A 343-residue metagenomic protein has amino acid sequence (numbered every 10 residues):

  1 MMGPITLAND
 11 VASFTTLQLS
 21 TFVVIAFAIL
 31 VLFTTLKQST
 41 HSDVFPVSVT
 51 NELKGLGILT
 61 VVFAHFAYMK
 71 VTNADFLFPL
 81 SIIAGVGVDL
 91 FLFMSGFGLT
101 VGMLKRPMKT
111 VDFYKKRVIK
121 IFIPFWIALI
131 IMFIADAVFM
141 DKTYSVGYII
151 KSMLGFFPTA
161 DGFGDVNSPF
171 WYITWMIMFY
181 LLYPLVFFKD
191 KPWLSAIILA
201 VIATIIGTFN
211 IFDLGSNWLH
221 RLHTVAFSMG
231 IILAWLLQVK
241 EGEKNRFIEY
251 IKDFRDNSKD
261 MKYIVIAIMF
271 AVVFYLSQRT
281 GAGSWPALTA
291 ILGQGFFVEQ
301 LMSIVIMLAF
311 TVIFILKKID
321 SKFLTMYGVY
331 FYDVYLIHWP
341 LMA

Functional and structural regions predicted by a protein language model:
M1-T204, Y330: Membrane-cytosol interface segments of multi-pass membrane proteins, especially ER/Golgi lipid-handling enzymes
I5-V23, T50, T60, K151-V166 (+1 more regions): Aromatic-enriched alpha-helical transmembrane segments of multi-pass intramembrane proteins
S13-F27, G85, F93, A128 (+2 more regions): Alpha-helical transmembrane segments of multi-pass integral membrane proteins
I29-H41, L99-P107, L185-D190, T208-F209 (+3 more regions): Structural signal for the C-terminal ends of transmembrane alpha-helices and the immediately following loop
D43-F63, P79, I83, F113-F122 (+4 more regions): Functional transmembrane helices that form membrane-embedded active or gating regions
V71, I127, Q238-G242, L336: A generic secondary-structure boundary signal that marks alpha-helix termini
M132, D136, A234, Q238 (+2 more regions): Juxtamembrane/transmembrane-helix interface segments of polytopic membrane transporters
